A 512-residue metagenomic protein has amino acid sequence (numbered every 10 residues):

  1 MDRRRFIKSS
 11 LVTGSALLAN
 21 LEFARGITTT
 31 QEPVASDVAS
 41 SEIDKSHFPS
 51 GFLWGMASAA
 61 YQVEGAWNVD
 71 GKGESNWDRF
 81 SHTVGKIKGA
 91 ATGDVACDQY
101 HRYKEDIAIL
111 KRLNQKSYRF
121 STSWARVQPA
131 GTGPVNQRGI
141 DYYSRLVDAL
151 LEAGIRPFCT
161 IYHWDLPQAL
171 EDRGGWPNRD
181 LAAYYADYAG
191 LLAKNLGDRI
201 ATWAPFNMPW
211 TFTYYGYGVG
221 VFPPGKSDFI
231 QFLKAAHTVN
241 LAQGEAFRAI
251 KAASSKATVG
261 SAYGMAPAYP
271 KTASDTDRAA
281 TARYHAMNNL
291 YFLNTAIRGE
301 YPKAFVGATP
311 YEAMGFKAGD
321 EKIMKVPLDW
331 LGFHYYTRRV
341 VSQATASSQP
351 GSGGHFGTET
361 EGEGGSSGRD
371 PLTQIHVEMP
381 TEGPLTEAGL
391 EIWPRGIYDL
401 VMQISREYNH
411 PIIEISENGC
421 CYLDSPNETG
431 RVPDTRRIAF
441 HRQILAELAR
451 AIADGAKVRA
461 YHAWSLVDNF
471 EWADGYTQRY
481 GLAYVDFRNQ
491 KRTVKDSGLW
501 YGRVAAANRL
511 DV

Functional and structural regions predicted by a protein language model:
R5-G26: N-terminal export signals
S10, N114, G154: Conserved functional loop/turn residues at catalytic and ligand-binding sites
I27-P33: Cleaved targeting-peptide boundary
V34, V38-V84, A130-T132, I140-V512: Active-site region of glycoside hydrolase catalytic domains
E74-I109: Aromatic- and Gly/Pro-rich amphipathic surface segment
R102-S123: Catalytic domains of carbohydrate-active enzymes, especially glycoside hydrolases
W124-V135: Glycine-rich, proline-tolerant flexible connector loops at the mouths of alpha/beta enzymes
